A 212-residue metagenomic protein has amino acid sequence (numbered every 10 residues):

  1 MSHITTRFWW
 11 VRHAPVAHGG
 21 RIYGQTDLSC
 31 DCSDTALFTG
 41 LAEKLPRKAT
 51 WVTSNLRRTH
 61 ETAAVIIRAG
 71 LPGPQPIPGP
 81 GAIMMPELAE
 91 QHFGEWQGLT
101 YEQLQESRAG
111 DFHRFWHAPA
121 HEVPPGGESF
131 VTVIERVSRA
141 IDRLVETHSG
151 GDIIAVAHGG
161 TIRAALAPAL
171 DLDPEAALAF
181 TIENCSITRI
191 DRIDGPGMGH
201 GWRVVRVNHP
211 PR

Functional and structural regions predicted by a protein language model:
M1-R7, F93-Q103, E146-G151, A167-R212: Acidic, low-complexity terminal tails and accessory targeting/binding regions of phosphate-metabolizing enzymes
T6-Q75: Active-site-proximal alpha-helix that buttresses catalytic centers in soluble enzyme cores
F8, A49, G151-A157: Generic beta-sheet signal
W9, V52, I83-M85, V205: General small-molecule cofactor/ligand-binding pocket signal
Y23, S29, R68-S138: Phosphate-handling substructures
T53-S54, E135, V156-A157: Short beta-strand scaffold positions
G159-R163: GST superfamily/GST-like fold recognition
